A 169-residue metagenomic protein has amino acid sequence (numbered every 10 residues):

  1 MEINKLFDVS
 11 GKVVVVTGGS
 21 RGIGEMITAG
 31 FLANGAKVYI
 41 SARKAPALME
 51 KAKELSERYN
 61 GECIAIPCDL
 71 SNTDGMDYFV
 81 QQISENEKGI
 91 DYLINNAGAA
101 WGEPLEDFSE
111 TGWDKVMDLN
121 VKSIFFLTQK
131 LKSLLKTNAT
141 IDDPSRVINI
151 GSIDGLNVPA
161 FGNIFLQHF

Functional and structural regions predicted by a protein language model:
V13, S20-G22: Conserved glycine-rich cofactor-binding loop
N34-K51: Conserved glycine-rich Rossmann-like NAD(P)H-binding loop of the short-chain dehydrogenase/reductase
A45-P46, P67-F79, E110: The beta1-alpha1 cofactor-binding region of Rossmann-like NAD(H)/NADP(H)-dependent oxidoreductases
N96-W101: Conserved NAD(P)H cofactor-binding loop of Rossmann-fold oxidoreductase domains
P104-L105, G112-D114: Substrate-binding pocket helix/loop in short-chain dehydrogenase/reductase
T128-Q129: A short, exposed helix-loop element centered on a Lys and neighboring polar residues
S152: Residue(s) in the substrate-gating loop at a strand-loop-helix junction that position the organic substrate next
